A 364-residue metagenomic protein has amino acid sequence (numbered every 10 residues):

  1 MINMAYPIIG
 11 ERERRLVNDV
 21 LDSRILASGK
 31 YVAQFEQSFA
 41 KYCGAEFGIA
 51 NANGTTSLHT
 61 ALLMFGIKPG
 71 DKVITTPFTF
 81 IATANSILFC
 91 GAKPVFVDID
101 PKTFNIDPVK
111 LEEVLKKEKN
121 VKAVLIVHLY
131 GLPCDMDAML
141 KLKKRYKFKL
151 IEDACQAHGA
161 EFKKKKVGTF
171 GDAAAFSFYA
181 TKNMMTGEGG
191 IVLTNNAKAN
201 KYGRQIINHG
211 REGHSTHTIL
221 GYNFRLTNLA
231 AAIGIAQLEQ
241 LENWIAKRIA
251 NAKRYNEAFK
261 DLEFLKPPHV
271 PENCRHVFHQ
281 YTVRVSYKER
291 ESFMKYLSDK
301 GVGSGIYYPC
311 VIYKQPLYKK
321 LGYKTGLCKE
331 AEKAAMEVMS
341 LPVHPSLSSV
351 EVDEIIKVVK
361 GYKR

Functional and structural regions predicted by a protein language model:
M1-L26, K30, P342: N-terminal "arm"/small-domain region of PLP-dependent enzymes with the aminotransferase-like
I25-K72, S86-C90, F96-D98, K165: Phosphate-binding glycine-rich loop
A33-Q37, A45-E46, V109-E113, A123-V127 (+4 more regions): PLP-dependent aminotransferase class I/II
H59-E118, A123: Conserved PLP-anchoring active-site segment centered on the Schiff-base-forming lysine
N85-I87, L142, L229: Hydrophobic/aromatic ligand-binding patch that stacks against planar heteroaromatic rings of cofactors or nucleotides
C90, R145-Y146, K300: Helix C-cap/helix->beta junction micro-motif
K102-T186, V192-L193, K198: Active-site phosphate-binding strand-loop segment of PLP-dependent enzymes
